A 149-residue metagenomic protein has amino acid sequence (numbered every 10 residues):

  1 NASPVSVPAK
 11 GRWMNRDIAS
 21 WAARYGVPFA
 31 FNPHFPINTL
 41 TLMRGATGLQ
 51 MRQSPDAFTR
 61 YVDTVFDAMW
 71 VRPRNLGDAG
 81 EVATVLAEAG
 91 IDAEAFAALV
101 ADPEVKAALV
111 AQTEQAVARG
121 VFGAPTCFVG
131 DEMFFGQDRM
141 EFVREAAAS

Functional and structural regions predicted by a protein language model:
N1-M69: Structural alpha/beta surface segment adjacent to cysteine/selenocysteine redox centers across thiol/disulfide enzymes
M51, R60, T64-S149: C-terminal cap of thioredoxin/glutaredoxin-like
